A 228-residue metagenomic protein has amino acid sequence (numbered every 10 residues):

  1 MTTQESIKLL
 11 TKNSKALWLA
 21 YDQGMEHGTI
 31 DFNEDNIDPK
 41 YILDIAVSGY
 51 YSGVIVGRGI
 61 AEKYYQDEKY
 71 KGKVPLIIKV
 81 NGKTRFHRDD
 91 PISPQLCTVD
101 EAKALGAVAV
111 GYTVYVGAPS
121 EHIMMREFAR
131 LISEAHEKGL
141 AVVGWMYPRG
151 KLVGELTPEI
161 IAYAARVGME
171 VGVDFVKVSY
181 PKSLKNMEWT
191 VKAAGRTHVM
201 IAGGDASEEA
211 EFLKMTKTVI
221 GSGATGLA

Functional and structural regions predicted by a protein language model:
M1-N13: N-terminal basic/disordered segments at the start of proteins
A16-T84, D90-I201, S207-L227: Alpha/beta enzyme core
